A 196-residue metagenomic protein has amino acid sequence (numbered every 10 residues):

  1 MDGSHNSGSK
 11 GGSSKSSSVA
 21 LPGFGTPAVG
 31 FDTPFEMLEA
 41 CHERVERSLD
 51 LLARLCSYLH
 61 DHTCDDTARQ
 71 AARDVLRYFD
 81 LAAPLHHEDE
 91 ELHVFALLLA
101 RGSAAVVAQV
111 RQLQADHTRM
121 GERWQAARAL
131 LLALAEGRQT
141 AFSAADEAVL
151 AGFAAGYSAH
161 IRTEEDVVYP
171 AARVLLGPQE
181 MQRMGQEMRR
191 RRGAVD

Functional and structural regions predicted by a protein language model:
M1-D196: Small-residue-biased structural context
